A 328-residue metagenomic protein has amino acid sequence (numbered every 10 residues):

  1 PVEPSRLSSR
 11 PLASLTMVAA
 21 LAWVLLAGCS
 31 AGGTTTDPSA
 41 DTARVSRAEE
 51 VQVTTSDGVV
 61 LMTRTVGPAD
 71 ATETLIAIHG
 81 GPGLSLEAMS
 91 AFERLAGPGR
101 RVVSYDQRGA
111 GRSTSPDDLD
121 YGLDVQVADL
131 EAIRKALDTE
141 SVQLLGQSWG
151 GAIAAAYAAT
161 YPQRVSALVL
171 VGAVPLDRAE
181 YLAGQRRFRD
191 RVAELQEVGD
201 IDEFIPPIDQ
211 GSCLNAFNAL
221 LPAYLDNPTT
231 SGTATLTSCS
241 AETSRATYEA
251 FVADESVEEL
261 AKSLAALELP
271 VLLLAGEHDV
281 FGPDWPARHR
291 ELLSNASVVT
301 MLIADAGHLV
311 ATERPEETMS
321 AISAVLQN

Functional and structural regions predicted by a protein language model:
S56-T114: Conserved HGGG/HGGXW glycine-rich cap/lid loop of the alpha/beta-hydrolase fold
V125-V142: Conserved acidic catalytic loop of the alpha/beta-hydrolase fold
E140-A183: Conserved hydrolase catalytic core segment
V169-E203: Flexible "cap/lid" loop of the alpha/beta hydrolase fold
F204-D254, S263: Conserved alpha/beta-hydrolase catalytic His-Asp/Glu region
L267, L273-A275: Short beta-strand/loop motif that positions the catalytic acidic residue of the alpha/beta-hydrolase fold
V280-W285: Conserved alpha/beta-hydrolase "acid-adjacent" motif
S297-N328: Catalytic active-site module of serine/aspartate enzymes centered on a nucleophile-bearing elbow/loop
